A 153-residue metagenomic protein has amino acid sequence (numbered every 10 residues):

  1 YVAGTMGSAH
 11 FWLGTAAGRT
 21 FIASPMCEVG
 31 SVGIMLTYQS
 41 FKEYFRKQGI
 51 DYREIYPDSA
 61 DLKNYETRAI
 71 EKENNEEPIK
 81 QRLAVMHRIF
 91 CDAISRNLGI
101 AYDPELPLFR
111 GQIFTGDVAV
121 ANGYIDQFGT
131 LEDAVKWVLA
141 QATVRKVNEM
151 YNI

Functional and structural regions predicted by a protein language model:
Y1-C27, V32-I153: N-terminal organellar transit peptides
